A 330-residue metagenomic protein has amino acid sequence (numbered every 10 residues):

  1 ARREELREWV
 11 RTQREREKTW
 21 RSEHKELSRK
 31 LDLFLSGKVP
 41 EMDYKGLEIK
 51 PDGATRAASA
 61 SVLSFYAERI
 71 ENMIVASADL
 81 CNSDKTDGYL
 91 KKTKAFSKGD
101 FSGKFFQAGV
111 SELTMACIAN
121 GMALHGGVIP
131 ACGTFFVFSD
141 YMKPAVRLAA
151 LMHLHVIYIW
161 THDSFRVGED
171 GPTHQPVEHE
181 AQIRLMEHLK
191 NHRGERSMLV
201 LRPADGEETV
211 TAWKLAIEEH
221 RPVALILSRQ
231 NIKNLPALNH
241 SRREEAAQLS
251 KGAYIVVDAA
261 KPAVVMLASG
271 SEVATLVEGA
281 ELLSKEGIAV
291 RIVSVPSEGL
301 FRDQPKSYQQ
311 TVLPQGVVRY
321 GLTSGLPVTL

Functional and structural regions predicted by a protein language model:
A1, R166-L185, L189-E195, L199-V200 (+2 more regions): Thiamine diphosphate
R3-I226, N231-I232, Q310-V312: Thiamine diphosphate
